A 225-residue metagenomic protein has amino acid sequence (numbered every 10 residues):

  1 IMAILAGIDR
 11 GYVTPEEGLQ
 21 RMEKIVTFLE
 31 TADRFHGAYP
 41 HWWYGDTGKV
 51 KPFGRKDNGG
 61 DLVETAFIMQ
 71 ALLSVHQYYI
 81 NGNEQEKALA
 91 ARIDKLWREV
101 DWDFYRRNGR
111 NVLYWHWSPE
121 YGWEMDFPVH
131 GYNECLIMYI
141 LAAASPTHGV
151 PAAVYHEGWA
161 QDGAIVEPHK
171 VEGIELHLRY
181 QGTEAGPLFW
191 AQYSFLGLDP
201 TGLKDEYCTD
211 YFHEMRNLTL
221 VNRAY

Functional and structural regions predicted by a protein language model:
I1-Y225: Ser/Thr/Asn(+Pro)-rich, low-complexity disordered segments
